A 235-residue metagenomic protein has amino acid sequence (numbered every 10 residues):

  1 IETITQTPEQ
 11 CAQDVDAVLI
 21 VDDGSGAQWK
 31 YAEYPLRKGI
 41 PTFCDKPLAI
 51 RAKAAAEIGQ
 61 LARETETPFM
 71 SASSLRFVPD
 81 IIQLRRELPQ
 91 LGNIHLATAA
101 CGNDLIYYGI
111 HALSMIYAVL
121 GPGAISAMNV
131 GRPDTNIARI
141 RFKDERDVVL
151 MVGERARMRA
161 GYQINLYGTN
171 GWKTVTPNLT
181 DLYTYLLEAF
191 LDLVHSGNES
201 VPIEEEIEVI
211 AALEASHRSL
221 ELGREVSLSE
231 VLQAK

Functional and structural regions predicted by a protein language model:
E2-Q60: Beta-loop-alpha module in the N-terminal Rossmann-like domain of NAD(P)-dependent dehydrogenases, especially those
Q10, D14-D22, L193-K235: C-terminal helix-rich "cap/oligomerization" subdomain common to oxidoreductases
Q28, A55, I81, A112-L113 (+3 more regions): A general structural signal for well-ordered alpha-helical segments in protein cores
A32, L84, A189-F190, S216: Generic hydrophobic alpha-helical segments
F43, L48-Y107: A contiguous active-site-proximal alpha/beta segment in oxidoreductase catalytic domains
H95-R159, E204-A211: Rossmann-like dinucleotide-binding domain that binds NAD(P)(H)
D134-F190: C-terminal substrate-binding/catalytic lobe of Rossmann-fold NAD(P)-dependent oxidoreductases
